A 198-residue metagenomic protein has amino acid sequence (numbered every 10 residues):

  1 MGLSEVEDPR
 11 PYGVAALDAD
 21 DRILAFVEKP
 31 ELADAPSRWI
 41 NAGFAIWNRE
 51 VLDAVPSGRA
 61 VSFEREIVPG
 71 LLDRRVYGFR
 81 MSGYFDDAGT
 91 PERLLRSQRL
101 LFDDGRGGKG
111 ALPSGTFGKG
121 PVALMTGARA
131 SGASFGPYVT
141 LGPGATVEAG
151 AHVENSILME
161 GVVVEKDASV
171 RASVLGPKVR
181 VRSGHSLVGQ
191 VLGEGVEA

Functional and structural regions predicted by a protein language model:
M1, V14, F44-I46, V174: Conserved hydrophobic/aromatic beta-strand scaffold that supports enzyme active sites
M1-L17, L32: Short beta-strand-to-loop element that shapes/binds the nucleotide-sugar donor at the catalytic cleft/hinge
L3-S4, V27-E31, S82, P143 (+2 more regions): Short, well-ordered turn and helix-capping elements at secondary-structure junctions
E7-P9, R22-G108: Catalytic-core segments of class I nucleotidyltransferases/pyrophosphorylases that form NMP-activated intermediates
V14-A16, Y77, G120-P121: Short, surface-exposed charged micro-motifs
A16, N41, E92-R96, M125 (+1 more regions): Short, surface-exposed amphipathic charged segments that create phosphate/polyanion-binding patches used for binding
G107-F117: Short, flexible loop/turn segments with low-complexity composition
T116-A198: Structural signal for interior beta-strand "rungs" in well-ordered beta-sheet cores of soluble enzyme domains
